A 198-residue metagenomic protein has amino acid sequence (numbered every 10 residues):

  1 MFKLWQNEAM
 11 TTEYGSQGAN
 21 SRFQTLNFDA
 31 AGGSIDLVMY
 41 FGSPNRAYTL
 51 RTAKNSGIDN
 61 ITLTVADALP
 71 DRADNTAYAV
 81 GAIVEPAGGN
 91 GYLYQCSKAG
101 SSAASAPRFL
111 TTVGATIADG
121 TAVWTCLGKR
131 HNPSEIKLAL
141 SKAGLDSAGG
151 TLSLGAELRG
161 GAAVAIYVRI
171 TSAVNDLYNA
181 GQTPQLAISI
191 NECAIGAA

Functional and structural regions predicted by a protein language model:
F2-Y48, K54-G57: Beta-sheet-dominated interaction scaffolds and their linkers
W5-S16, D59-A68, K129-A180, N191 (+1 more regions): Signature of Gram-negative chaperone-usher
G18-R22, A31-V38, V164-I166, L177-I188: Short, solvent-exposed loop/turn segments enriched in Ser/Thr/Gly
F28, G32, D71, A77 (+1 more regions): Residue-level "contact hotspot" at macromolecular interaction interfaces
M39-Y40, P44, A87-G89, R169-T171: Short, surface-exposed secondary-structure boundary micro-motifs
N45-L69, G81, A163: Extracellular-facing segments of soluble proteins and assemblies that are Gly/Ser/Thr-biased and enriched in aromatics
R46-A47, G100-A104, I195: Short, conserved beta-turn/loop elements at beta-strand boundaries and strand-helix junctions
A68-R130: Tryptophan-rich substrate-binding surfaces of secreted polymer-degrading and adhesive proteins
